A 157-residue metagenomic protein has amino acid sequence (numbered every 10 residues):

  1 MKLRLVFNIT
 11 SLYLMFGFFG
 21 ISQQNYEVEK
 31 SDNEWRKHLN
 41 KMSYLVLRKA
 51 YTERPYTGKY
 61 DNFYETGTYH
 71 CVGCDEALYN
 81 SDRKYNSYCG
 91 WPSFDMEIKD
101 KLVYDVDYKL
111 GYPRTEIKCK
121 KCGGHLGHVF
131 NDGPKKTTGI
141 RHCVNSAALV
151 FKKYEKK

Functional and structural regions predicted by a protein language model:
M1-Q24: Bacterial Sec-dependent N-terminal signal peptides
Y26-K30, R36-H70, E76-K157: A short Gly-Trp-Pro
